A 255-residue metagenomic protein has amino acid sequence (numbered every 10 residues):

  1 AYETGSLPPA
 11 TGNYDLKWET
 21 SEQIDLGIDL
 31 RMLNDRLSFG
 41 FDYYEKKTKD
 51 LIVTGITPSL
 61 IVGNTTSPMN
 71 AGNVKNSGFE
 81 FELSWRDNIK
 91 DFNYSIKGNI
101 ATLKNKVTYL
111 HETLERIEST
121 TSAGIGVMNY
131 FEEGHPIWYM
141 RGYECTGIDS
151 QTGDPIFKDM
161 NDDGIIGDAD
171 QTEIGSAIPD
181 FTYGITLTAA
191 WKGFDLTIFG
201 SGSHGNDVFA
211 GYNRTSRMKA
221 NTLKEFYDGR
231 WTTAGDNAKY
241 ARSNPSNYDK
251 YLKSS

Functional and structural regions predicted by a protein language model:
A1-S38, T66-I89, S176-T182: Outer-membrane beta-barrel signature, preferentially recognizing the C-terminal barrel domain of Gram-negative
Y2-P9, Y44-A71, K104-I178, T186 (+1 more regions): Surface-exposed, extracytoplasmic segments of Gram-negative outer-membrane nutrient-acquisition systems
I24-M32, L37-E45, F79-D87, Y94-T102 (+2 more regions): Membrane-embedded beta-strands that build the outer-membrane beta-barrel scaffold
L33-R36, N88-Y94, V107-E112, E132-H135: Short loop/turn motifs that connect adjacent beta-strands in outer-membrane beta-barrel proteins
